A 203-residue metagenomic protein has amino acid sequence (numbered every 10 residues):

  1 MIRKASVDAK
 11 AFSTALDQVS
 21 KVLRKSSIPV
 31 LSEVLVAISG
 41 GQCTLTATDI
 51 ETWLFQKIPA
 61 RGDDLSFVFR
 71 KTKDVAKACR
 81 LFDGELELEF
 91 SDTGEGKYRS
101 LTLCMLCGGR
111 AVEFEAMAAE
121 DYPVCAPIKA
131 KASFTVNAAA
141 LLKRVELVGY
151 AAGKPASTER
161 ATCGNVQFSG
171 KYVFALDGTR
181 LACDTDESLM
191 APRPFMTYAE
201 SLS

Functional and structural regions predicted by a protein language model:
M1-S203: Structural preference for solvent-exposed beta-strand-turn elements and adjacent flexible terminal/loop segments within
